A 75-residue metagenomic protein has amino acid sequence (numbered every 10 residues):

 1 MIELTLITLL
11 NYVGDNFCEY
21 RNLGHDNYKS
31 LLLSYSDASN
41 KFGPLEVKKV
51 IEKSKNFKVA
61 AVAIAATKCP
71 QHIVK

Functional and structural regions predicted by a protein language model:
M1-N11: Hydrophobic alpha-helical targeting segments used for export or membrane insertion
I2, C18, Y35-S39: Intrinsically disordered, low-complexity Ser/Thr/Pro-rich tracts
N11-Y12, A63: Processing junctions and N-termini across compartments
R21-K29: Mature extracytoplasmic domains of secretory-pathway proteins
K29-K75: Compact alpha-helical subdomains of small soluble proteins
